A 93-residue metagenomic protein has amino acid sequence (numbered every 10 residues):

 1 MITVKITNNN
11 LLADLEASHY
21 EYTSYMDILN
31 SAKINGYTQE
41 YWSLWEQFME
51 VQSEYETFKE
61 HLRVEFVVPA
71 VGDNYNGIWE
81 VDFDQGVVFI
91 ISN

Functional and structural regions predicted by a protein language model:
V4-A70: Contiguous, amphipathic alpha-helical segments that mediate oligomerization or scaffolding in large protein assemblies
V68-N93: Short, compact, well-ordered microdomains
